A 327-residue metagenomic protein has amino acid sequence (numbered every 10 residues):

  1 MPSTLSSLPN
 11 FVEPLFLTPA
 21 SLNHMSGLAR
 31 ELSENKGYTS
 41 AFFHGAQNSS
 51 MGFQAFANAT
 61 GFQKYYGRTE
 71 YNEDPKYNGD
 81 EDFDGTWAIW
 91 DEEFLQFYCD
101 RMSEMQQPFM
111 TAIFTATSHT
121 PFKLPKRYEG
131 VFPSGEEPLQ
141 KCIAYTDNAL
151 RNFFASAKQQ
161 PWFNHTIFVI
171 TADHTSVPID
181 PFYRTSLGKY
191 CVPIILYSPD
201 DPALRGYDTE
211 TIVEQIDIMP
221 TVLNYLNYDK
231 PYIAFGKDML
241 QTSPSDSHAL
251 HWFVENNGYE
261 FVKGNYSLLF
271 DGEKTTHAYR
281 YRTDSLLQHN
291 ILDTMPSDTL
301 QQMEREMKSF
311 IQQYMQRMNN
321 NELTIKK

Functional and structural regions predicted by a protein language model:
M1-K327: Solvent-exposed soluble domains appended to multi-pass membrane proteins
